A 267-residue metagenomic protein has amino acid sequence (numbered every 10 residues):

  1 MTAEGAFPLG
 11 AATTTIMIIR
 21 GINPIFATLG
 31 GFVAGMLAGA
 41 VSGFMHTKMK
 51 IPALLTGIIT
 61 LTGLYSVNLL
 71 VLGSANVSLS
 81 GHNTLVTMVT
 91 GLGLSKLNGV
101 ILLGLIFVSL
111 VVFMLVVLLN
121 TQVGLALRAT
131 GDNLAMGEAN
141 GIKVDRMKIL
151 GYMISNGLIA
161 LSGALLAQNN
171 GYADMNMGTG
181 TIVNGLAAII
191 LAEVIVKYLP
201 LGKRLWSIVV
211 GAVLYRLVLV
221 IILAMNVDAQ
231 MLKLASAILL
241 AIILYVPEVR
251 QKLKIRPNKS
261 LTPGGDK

Functional and structural regions predicted by a protein language model:
M1-G21, T28, F44-M49, I190-K197 (+1 more regions): Single transmembrane alpha-helix segments in multi-pass membrane proteins
I22-T62, G211, Y215: Alpha-helical transmembrane segments within multi-pass membrane transporters and channels
N23, A38, K96-G178, I182 (+1 more regions): Helix-loop-helix "hairpin" substructures at the membrane interface of multi-pass membrane proteins
A34, G57-L85, V111, N156-D174 (+3 more regions): Alpha-helical transmembrane segments in inner-membrane proteins
A53, G57, L64-N120, L150 (+2 more regions): Transmembrane helix-bundle core of multi-pass membrane transporters and related energy-transducing complexes
A53-L54, V100-L105, K148, M177-N184 (+1 more regions): Loop-to-transmembrane alpha-helix initiation sites
D132-A139, K143-R146, K203, V218-K267: Cytosolic-side transmembrane-helix boundaries in multi-pass membrane proteins
I159, G163, N169-L234: Transmembrane alpha-helical segments in multi-pass inner-membrane proteins
